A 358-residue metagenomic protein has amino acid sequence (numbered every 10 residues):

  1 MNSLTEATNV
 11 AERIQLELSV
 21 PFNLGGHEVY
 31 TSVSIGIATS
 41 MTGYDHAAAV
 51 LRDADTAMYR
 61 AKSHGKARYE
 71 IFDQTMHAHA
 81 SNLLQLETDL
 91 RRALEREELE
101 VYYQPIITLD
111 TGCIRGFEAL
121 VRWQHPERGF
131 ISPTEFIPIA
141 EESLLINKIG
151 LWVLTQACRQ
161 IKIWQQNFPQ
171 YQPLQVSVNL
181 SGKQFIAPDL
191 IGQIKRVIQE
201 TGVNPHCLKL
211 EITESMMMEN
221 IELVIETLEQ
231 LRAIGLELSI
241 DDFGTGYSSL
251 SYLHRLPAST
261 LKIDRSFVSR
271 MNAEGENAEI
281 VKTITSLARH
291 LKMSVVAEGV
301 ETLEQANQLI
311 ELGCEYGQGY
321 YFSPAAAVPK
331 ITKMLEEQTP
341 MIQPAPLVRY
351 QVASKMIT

Functional and structural regions predicted by a protein language model:
M1-L84, T88: Cyclic-dinucleotide signaling modules
M1-N2, S19, S40-M41, Q74 (+5 more regions): Residue-level recognition of strand-loop junctions within catalytic nucleotide-signaling folds
N2-T5, H27, L109-D110, P126-E127 (+3 more regions): EAL-family c-di-GMP phosphodiesterase catalytic domain
V10, I14-L18, V50-A57, A119 (+9 more regions): Structural preference for long, well-ordered alpha-helical segments in enzyme cores
Q15, A61-K62, L94, A140 (+2 more regions): A generic structural signal for well-ordered alpha-helical segments
P21, E28-G36, R68, E98-E100 (+4 more regions): Residues at or immediately flanking beta-strands
Q74-V203, S215-M216, E229-Q230, L250 (+1 more regions): Bacterial c-di-GMP phosphodiesterase EAL domain
